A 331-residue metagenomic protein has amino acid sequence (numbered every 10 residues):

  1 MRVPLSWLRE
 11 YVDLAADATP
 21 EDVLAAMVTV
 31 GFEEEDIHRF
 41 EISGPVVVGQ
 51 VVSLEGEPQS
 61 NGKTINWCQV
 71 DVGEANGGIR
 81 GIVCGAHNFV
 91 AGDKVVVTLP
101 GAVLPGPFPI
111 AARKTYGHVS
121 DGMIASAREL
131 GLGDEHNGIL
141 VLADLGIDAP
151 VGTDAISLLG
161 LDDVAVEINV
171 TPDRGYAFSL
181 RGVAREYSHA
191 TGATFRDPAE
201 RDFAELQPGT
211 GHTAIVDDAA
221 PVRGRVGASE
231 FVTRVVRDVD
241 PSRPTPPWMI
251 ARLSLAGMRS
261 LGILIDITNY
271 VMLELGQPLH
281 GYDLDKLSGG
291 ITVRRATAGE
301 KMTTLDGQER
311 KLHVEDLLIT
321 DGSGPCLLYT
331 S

Functional and structural regions predicted by a protein language model:
M1-G209: Phosphate-backbone binding interfaces of nucleic-acid-interacting proteins
L5-W7, Y11, V23-A25, V30 (+6 more regions): Glycine/proline-enriched, intrinsically flexible loops and inter-domain linkers
A86-N88, R113-Y116, S157-L158, E186 (+5 more regions): A general structural signal for short secondary-structure junctions and capping/turn motifs
V90-A91, V119, L161, S254 (+6 more regions): Short, well-ordered loop/turn elements at secondary-structure boundaries
V170, R295, G322: Active-site proximal loops enriched in glycine and acidic residues that flank catalytic Cys/His/Asp and coordinate
G299-P325: Phosphate/diphosphate-binding loops
Y329-T330: Conserved small/polar residues in nucleotide/adenosyl-binding loops
